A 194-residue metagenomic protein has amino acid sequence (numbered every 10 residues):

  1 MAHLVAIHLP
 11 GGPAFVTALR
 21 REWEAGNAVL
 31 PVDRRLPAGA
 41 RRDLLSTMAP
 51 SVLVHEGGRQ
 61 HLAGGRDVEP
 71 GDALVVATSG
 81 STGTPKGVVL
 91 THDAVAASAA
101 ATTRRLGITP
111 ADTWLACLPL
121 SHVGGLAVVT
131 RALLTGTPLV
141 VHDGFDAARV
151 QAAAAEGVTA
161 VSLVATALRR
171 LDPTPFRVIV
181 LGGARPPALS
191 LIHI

Functional and structural regions predicted by a protein language model:
M1-L36, A116-P119: Conserved AMP-binding/adenylate-forming
L4, G39, V54-A73, S98-A99: Flexible, low-complexity linker/hinge segments
G26, S81, G136: Conserved G/P- and acidic residue-centered "switch" motifs that form tight phosphate/ATP-binding loops in soluble
A40, R149-V150, L189-S190: Short acidic active-site motifs
S46-V54, V89-T109, T113-R170, R177-V178: AMP-binding/adenylate-forming
D72-A100: Conserved AMP-binding A3 loop
T78, I192-I194: Conserved small/polar residues in nucleotide/adenosyl-binding loops
L168-R170, T174-I192: Short gly/Ser/Thr-rich phosphate-binding loop of adenylate-forming enzymes
